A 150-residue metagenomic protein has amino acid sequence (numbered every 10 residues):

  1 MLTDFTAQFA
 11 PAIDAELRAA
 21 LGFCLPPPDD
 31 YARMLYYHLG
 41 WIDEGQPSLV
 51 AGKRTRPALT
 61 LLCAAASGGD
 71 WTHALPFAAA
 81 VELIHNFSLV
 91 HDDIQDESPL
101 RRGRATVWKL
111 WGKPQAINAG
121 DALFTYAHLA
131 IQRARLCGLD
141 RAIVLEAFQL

Functional and structural regions predicted by a protein language model:
M1, G112, C137-D140: Alpha-helix capping and helix-coil boundary motifs
M1-I84, V90, I94-K109: Conserved N-terminal diphosphate/IPP-binding helix and adjacent helical/loop segment of trans-prenyltransferase domains
C24-Y31, S48-K53, I117-N118, T125 (+1 more regions): All-alpha helical catalytic cores of prenyl diphosphate-utilizing isoprenoid enzymes
T55-L62, G120-L129: Well-ordered alpha-helical segments within folded domains of soluble proteins
D93, L129-I131: Glycine-rich phosphate-binding loops that contact phosphosugars or nucleotide phosphates
R101-L123: Divalent-cation-assisted or electrostatically stabilized phosphate/pyrophosphate-binding catalytic cores
V107, H128-L129, L136: A short hydrophobic/aromatic micro-motif that marks alpha-helical segments and, especially, helix-coil
